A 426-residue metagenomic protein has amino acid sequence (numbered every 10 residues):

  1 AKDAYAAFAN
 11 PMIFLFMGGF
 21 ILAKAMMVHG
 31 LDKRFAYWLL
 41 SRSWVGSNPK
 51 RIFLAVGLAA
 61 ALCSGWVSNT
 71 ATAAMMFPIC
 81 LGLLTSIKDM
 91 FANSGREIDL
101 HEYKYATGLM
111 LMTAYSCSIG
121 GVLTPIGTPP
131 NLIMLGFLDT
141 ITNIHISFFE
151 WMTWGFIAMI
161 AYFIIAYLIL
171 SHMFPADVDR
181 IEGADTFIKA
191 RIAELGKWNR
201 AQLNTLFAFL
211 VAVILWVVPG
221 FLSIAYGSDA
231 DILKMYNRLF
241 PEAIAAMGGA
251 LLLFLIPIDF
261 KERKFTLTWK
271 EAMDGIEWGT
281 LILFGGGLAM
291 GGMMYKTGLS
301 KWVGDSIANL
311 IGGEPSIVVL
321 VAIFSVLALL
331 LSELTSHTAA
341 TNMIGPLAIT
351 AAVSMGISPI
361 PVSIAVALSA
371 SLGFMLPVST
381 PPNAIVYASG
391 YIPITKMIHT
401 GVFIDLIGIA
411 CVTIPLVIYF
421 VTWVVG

Functional and structural regions predicted by a protein language model:
A1-A4, T70, L168-P175, G196-N204 (+2 more regions): Flexible hinge motifs at transmembrane-helix junctions and intramembrane kinks/re-entrant loops in multi-pass membrane
A1-L100, R263-T266, M273-G275, G279-M355: Membrane-embedded alpha-helical segments and adjacent helix-loop junctions characteristic of multi-pass solute
K2-P11, I144-F156, K197-R200, A225-A245 (+3 more regions): Interfacial loop-to-helix junctions that mark the boundaries of transmembrane helices in multi-pass membrane
A9-I21, P241-A250, N309-L320, I360-L376: Structural signature of hydrophobic alpha-helical transmembrane segments
M17-K24, G57-C63, L81-G82, T113-G120 (+8 more regions): Hydrophobic core segments of alpha-helical transmembrane domains in multi-pass membrane transport and ion-translocation
N69, I87-S116, G120-I133, L138-A208 (+2 more regions): Juxtamembrane and boundary regions of transmembrane helices in multi-pass small-molecule transporters and channels
G136-T153, G298, V318-V326, S354-V362: Membrane-embedded transport cores of multi-pass solute transporters
